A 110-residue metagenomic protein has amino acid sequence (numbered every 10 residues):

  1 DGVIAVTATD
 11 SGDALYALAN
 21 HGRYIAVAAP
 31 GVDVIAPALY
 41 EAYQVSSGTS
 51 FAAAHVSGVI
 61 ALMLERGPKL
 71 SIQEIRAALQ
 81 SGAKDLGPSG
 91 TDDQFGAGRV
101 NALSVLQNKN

Functional and structural regions predicted by a protein language model:
D1-A5, Y24-I25: Glycine-enriched alpha-helix->loop->beta-strand junction motifs that scaffold or abut catalytic
T9: Carbohydrate-associated surface elements
A17, A29-R99, L103-N110: Hydrolase catalytic cores
A17-I25: An acidic intrinsically disordered interaction segment
